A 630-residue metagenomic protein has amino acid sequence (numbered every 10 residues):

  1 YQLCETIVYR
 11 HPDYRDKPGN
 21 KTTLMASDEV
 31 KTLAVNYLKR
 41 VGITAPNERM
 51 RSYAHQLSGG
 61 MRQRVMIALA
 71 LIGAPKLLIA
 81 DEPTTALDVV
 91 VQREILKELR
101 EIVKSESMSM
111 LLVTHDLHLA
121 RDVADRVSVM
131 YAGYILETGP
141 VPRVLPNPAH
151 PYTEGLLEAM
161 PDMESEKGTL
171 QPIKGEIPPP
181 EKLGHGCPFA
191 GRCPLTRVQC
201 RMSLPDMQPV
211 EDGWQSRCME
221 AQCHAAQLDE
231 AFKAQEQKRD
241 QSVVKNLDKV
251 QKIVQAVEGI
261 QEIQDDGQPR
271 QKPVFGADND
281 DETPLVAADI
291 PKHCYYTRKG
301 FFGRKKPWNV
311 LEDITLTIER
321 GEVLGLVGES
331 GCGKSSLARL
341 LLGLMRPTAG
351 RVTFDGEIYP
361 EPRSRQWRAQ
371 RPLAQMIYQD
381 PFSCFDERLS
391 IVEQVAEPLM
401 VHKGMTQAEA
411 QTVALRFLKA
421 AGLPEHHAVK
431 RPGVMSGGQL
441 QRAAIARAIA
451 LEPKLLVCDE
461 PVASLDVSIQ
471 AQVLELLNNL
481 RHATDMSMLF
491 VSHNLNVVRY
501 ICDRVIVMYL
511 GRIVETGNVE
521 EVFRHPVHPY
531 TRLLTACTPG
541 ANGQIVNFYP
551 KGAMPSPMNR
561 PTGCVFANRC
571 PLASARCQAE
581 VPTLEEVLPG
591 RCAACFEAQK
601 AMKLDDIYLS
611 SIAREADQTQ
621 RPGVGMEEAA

Functional and structural regions predicted by a protein language model:
V8, P18-T22, A26-E48, L157 (+2 more regions): Conserved ABC ATPase "signature" region
T44-M50, P140-P284, V519-M626: Short catalytic/signature loops enriched in Gly
Y53-L57, R431-M435, Q439: Conserved ABC ATPase signature
A74, E452: Conserved catalytic motifs of ABC-family nucleotide-binding domains
P83, L87-T169, P461, L465-I545: P-loop NTP-binding/switch modules centered on Walker-like glycine-rich loops
L342: Helix-to-loop junction immediately C-terminal to a conserved catalytic motif
G350-Y359: Conserved ABC transporter NBD signature motif
